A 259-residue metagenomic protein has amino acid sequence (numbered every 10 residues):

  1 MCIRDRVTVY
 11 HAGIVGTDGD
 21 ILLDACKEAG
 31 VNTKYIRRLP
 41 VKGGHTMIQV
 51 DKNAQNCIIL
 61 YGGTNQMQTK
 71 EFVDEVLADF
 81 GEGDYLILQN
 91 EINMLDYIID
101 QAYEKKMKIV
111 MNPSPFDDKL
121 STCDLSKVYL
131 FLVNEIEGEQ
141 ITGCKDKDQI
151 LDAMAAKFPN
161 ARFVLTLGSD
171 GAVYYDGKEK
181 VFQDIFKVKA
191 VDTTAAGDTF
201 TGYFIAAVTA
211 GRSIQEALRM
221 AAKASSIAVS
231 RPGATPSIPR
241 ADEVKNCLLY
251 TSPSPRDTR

Functional and structural regions predicted by a protein language model:
M1-I3, Y250-R259: Single conserved hydrophobic/aromatic residue that forms the stacking wall/gate of nucleotide- or nucleobase-binding
I3-H45, D242: Substrate-binding N-lobe of the ribokinase-like
H11, I36-R38, I48-Y85: Conserved phosphate-binding/catalytic loop of the ribokinase/pfkB sugar-kinase fold
G19, G44, M94-D96, D117-S121: Short, well-ordered alpha-helical microsegments
T46-Q49, A172-Y174: Short beta-strand scaffold segments in enzyme catalytic cores
G81, D96-M107: Glycosyltransferases and closely related glycan-assembly transferases that use nucleotide-activated donors
Y103-F182: Conserved phosphate/ATP/ADP-binding segment of small-molecule kinases
K157, D184-N246: Conserved post-catalytic alpha-helical subdomain immediately downstream of the catalytic base and nucleotide-binding
